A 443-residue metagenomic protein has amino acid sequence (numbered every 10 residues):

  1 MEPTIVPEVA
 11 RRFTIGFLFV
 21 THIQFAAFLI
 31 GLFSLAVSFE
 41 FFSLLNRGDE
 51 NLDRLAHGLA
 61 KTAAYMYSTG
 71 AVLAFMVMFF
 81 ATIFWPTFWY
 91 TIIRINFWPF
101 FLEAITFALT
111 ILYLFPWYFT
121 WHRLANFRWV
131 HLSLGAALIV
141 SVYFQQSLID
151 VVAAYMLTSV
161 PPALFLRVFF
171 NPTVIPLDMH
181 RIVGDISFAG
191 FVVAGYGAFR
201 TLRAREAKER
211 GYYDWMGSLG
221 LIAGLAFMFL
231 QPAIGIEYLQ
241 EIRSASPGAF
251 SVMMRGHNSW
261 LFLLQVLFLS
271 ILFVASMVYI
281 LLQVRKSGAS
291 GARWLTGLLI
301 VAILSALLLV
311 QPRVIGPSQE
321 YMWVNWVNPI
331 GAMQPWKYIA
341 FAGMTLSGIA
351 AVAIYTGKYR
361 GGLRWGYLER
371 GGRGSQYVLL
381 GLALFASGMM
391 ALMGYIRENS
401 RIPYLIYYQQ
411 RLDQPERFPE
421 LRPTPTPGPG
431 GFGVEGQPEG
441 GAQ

Functional and structural regions predicted by a protein language model:
M1-G70: N-terminal signal-anchor module of multipass membrane proteins
R12-I23, Y90-I105, L166-G184, F250-V266 (+2 more regions): Short aromatic-rich membrane-water interface segments that cap or initiate transmembrane helices in multi-pass membrane
G16-F19, D53-Y65, A125-S141, R210-A226 (+2 more regions): Alpha-helical transmembrane segments and their helix-start/interface "positive-inside/aromatic belt" motifs in integral
A26-S38, A104-P116, I182-G197, L264-L281 (+1 more regions): Hydrophobic cores of alpha-helical transmembrane segments in multi-pass inner/ER membrane proteins, independent
F41-L52, Y90-T91, L109-H131, T201-R205 (+2 more regions): Membrane-water interface regions at transmembrane-helix termini and the short interhelical loops of multi-pass membrane
M66-L134, V152-T158, G235-P247, S259 (+3 more regions): Membrane-interface helix-loop-helix modules in multi-pass inner-membrane proteins
L124-L164, V168-F268: Long, contiguous internal "core" modules enriched in hydrophobic/ aromatic residues
V324-K337, N399-Q443: Membrane-interface segments at or immediately adjacent to transmembrane helices that form the boundary between
